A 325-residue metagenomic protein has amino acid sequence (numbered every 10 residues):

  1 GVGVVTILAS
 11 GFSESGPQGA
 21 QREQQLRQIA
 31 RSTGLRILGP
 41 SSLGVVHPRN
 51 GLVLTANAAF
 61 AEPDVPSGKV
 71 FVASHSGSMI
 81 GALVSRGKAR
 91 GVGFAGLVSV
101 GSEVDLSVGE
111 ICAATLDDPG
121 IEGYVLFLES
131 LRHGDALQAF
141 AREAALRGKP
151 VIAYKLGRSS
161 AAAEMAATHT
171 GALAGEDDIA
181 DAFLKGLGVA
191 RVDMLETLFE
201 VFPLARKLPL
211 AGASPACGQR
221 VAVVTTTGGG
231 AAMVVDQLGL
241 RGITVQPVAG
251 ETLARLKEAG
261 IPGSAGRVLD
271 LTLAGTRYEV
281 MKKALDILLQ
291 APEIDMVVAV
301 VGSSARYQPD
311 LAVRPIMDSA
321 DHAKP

Functional and structural regions predicted by a protein language model:
G1-P325: Catalytic-core regions of core metabolic enzymes, especially those transforming organic acids/acyl-group intermediates
